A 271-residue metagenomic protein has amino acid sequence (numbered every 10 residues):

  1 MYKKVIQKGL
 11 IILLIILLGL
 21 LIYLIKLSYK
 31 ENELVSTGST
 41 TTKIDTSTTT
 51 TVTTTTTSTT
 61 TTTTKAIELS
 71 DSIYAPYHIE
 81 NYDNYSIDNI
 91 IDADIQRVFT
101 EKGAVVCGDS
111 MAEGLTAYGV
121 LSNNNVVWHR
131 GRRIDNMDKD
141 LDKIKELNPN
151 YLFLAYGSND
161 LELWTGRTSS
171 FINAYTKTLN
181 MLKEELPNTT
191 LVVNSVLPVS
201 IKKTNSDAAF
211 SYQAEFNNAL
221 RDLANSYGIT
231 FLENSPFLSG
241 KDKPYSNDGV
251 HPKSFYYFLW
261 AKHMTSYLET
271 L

Functional and structural regions predicted by a protein language model:
M1-E101, A117: N-terminal secretory targeting modules
K26-K30, V199-L271: Catalytic His-Asp segment of secreted/periplasmic serine-dependent ester chemistry enzymes
D88-A174: Conserved SGNH/GDSL esterase-like catalytic core that processes O-acyl groups on lipids and polysaccharides
V127-G131, D160-S169, L179, N205-F210 (+2 more regions): Second-shell loop/turn segments in exported
K145, L182-E184, A224: N-terminal cationic-hydrophobic initiation segments that often serve targeting/anchoring roles
A155, N194-S195: Alpha/beta-hydrolase-fold catalytic nucleophile elbow
Y175-L179, N217: Generic structural signal for well-ordered alpha-helices, preferentially at hydrophobic/aromatic core positions
L186-T190: A short helix->loop->beta-strand "cap" motif at the edges of active sites that frequently abuts
